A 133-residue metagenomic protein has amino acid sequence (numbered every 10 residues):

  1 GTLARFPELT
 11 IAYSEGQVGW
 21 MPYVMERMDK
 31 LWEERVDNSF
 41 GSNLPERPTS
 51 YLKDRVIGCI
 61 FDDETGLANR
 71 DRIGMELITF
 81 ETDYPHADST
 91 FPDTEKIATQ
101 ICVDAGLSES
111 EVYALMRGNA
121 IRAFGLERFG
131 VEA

Functional and structural regions predicted by a protein language model:
G1, L9, G19-W20, N38-F40 (+4 more regions): Mid-to-C-terminal alpha-helical segments outside catalytic/metal-binding sites
G1-K30: Divalent metal-binding pocket/active-site signature
A4, T49-Y51, D71: Generic structural signal for beta-strand residues in well-ordered domains
S14, F80-T82: Active-site flanking residues adjacent to catalytic metal/cofactor-binding acidic residues
Q17, M25-D54: Non-catalytic scaffold segments within catalytic domains of secreted glycoside hydrolases
